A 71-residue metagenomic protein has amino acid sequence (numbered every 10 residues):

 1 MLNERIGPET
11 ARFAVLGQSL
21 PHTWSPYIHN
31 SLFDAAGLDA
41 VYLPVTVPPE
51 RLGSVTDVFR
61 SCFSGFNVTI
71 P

Functional and structural regions predicted by a protein language model:
M1-P71: N-terminal ligand-binding/catalytic initiation module
